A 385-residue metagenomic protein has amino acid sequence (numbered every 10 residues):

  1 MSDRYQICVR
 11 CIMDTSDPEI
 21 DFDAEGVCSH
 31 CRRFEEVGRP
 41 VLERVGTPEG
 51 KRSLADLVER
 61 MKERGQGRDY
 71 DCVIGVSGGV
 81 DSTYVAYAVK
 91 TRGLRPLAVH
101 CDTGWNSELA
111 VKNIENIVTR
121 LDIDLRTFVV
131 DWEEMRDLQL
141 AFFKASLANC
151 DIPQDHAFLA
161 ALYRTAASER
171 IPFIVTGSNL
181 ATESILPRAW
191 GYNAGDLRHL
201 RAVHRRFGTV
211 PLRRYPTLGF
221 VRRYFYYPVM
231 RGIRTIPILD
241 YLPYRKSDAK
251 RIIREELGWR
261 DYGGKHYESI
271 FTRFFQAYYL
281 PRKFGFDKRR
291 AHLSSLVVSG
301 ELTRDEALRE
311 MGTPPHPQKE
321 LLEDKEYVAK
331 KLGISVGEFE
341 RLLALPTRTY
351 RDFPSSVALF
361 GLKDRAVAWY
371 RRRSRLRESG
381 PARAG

Functional and structural regions predicted by a protein language model:
M1-C72, A88-G385: Nucleotide-activated chemistry modules centered on ATP-dependent adenylation/adenylyltransferase
C72-D81: Short, glycine-rich nucleotide/cofactor-binding loops
V80-T83, V336: Short flanking/linker segments adjacent to small metal-binding domains or redox-active Cys/His motifs
